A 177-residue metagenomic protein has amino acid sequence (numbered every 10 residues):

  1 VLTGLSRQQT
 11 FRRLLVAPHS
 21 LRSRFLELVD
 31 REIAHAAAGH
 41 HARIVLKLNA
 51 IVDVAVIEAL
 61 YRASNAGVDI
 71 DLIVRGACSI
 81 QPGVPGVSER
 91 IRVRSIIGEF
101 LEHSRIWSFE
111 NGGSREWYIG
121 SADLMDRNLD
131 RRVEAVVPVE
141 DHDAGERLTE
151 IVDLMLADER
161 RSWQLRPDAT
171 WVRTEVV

Functional and structural regions predicted by a protein language model:
V1-T3, R13: Metal-dependent catalytic core segments for phosphate chemistry
L5-T10, P18-V177: PLD/PLD-like phosphodiesterase catalytic module centered on the HKD motif
